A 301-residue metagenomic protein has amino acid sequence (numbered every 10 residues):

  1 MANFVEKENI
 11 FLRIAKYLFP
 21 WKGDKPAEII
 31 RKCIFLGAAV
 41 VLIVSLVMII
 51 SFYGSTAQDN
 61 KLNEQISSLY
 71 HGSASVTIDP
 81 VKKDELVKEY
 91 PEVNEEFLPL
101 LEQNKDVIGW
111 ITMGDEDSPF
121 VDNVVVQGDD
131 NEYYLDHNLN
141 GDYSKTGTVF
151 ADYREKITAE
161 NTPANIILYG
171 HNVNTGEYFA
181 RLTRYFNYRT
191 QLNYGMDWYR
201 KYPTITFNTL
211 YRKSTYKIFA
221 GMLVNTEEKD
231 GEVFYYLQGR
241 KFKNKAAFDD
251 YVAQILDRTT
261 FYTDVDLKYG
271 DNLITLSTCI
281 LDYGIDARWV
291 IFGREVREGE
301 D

Functional and structural regions predicted by a protein language model:
M1-T77, C279: Gram-positive cell-envelope targeting signals
S45-D301: Solvent-exposed, non-transmembrane regions of membrane-associated and secreted proteins
